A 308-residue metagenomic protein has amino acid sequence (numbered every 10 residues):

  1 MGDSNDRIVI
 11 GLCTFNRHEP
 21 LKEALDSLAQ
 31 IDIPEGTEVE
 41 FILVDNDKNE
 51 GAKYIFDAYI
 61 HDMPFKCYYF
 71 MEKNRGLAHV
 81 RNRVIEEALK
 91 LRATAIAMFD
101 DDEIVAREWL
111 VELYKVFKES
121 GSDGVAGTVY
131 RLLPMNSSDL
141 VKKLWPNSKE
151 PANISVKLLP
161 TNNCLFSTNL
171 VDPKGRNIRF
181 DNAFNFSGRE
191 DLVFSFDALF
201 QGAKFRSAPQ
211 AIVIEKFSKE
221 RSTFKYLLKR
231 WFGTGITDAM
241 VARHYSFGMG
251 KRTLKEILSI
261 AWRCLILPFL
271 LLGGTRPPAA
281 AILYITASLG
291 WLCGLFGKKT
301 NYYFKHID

Functional and structural regions predicted by a protein language model:
R17-I31: Short, well-formed alpha-helical segments that are part of the catalytic scaffolds of diverse glycosyltransferases
L43-F56, E103: A conserved acidic beta->alpha catalytic loop
E72-K90: Glycine-rich, basic loop-to-helix element that forms the pyrophosphate-binding segment of sugar-nucleotide handling
R92-I104: Short beta-strand-to-loop acidic/aromatic patch adjacent to the donor-nucleotide binding site
E108-S138: Conserved donor NDP-sugar-binding/catalytic core segment of glycosyltransferases
K149-F166, N185-S187: A recurrent flexible, glycine/aromatic-enriched loop bordering the glycosyltransferase active site that acts as
N185-F196: Acidic donor-binding loop at a coil-to-helix junction in glycosyltransferase catalytic cores that engages
K229-T234, S246-D308: Non-catalytic, C-terminal membrane-associated alpha-helical segments of glycosyltransferases
